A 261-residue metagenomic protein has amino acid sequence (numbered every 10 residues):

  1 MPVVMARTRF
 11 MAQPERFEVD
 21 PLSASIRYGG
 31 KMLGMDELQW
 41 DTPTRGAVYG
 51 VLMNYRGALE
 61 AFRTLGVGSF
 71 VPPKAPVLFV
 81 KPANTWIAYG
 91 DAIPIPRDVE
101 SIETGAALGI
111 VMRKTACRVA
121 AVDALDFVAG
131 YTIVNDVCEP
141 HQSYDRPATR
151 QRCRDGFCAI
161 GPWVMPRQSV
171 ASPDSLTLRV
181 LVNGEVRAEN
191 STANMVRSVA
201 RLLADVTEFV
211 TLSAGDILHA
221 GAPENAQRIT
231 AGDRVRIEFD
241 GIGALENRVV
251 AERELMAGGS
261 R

Functional and structural regions predicted by a protein language model:
P2-T104: Extended, compositionally biased flexible segments
V3, A47-Y49, P76-L78, N84-T85 (+6 more regions): Structural motif
R16-L22, G29-P43, A58, P140-R261: Catalytic-pocket segment enriched in acidic/His residues
L38-Q39, G66-G68, P94-I102, A116-D123 (+2 more regions): A generic local secondary-structure boundary/capping motif
G50, E103-G105, S213, T230-A231: Residue-level recognition of short, solvent-exposed, well-ordered loop/turn junctions that link secondary-structure
E60-F62, G90-A92, D98, V119-A124 (+3 more regions): A short secondary-structure junction signal
F62-F70, A121-T132: Short Gly/aromatic-enriched secondary-structure transition segments
K81, A106-L108, M112-K114, T132-V137 (+2 more regions): Short, structured patches in soluble enzyme cores that scaffold and shape functional sites
